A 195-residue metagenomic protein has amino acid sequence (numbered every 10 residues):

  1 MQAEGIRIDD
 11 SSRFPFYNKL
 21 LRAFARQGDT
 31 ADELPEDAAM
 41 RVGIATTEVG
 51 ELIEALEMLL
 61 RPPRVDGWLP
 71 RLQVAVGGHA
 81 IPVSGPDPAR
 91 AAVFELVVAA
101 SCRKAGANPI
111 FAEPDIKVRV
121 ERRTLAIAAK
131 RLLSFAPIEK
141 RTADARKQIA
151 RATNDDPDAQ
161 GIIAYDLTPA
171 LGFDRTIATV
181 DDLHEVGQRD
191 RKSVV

Functional and structural regions predicted by a protein language model:
M1-D87, A91-A92, L96-K104, P137-V195: Charged, structured surface patches that assemble and position nucleic-acid processing machinery
A105-K117: Short, well-structured beta-strand/strand-turn elements
P109, L132-S134, P169-A170: Short, solvent-exposed loop/turn segments at secondary-structure junctions
I116-V118, R122-F135: Conserved catalytic cores of phosphodiester-cleaving nucleases, focusing on short active-site segments
